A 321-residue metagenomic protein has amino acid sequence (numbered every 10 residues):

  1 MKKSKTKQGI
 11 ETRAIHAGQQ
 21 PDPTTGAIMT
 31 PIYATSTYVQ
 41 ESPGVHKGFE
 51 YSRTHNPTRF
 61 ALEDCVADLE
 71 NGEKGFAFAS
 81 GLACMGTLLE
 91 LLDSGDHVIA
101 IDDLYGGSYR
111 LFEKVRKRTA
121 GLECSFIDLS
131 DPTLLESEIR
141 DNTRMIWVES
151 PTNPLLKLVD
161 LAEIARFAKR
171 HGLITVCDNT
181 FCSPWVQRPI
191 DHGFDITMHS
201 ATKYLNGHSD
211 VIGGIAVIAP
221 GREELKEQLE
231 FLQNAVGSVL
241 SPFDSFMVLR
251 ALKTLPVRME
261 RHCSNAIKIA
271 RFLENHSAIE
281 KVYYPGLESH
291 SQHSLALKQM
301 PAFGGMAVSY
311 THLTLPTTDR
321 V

Functional and structural regions predicted by a protein language model:
K2-N56, L62-C65: N-terminal "arm"/small-domain region of PLP-dependent enzymes with the aminotransferase-like
K3, F76-A278, Y283, S289 (+1 more regions): Conserved PLP-enzyme active-site core in the AAT-like
M29, I279, A302-M306: Active-site lining segments that contact anionic ligands and/or coordinate catalytic metals
T37-L91, G107-V115: Conserved N-terminal alpha-helix of the aminotransferase class I/II PLP-enzyme fold
V39-S42, E223-E224, L313: Short, acidic Gly/Pro/Ser/Thr-rich loop/turn segments
P285-Y310: Active-site loops and adjacent core secondary-structure elements that bind or stabilize anionic groups
T311-T317: Conserved small/polar residues in nucleotide/adenosyl-binding loops
D319-V321: Acidic, Ala/Val/Gly-enriched low-complexity intrinsically disordered segments
